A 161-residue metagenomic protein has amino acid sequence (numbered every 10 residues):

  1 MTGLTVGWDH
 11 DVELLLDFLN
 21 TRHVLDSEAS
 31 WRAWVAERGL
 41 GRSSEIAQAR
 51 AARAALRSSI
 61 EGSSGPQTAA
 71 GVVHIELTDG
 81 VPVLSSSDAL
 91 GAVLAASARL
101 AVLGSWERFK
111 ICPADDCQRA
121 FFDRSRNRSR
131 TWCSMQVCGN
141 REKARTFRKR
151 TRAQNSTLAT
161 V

Functional and structural regions predicted by a protein language model:
M1-I111, D115-F122, N155-V161: Short helix-coil boundary/hinge micro-motifs
F109-A114, R130, M135, R141: Residues immediately within or flanking Cys/His clusters that coordinate Zn2+ in small zinc-binding modules
D123-R130: Short linker/helix segments within small regulatory modules
M135-Q154: Basic DNA-binding region of bZIP-type proteins
